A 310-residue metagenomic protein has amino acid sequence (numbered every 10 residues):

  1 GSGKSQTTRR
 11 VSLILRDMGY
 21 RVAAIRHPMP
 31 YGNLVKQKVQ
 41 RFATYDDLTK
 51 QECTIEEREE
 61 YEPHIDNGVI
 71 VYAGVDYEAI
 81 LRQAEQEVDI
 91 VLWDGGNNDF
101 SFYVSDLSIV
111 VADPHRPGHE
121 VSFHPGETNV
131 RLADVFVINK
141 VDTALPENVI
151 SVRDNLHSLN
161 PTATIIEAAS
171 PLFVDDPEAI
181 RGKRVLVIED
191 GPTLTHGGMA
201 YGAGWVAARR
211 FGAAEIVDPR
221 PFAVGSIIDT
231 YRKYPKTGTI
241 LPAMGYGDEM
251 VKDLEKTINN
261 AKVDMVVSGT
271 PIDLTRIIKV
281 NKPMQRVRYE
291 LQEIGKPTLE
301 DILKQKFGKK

Functional and structural regions predicted by a protein language model:
S2, Q6-H157, P161-E167, L172-Q285 (+2 more regions): Flexible phosphate-sensing "switch/lid" loops adjacent to ATP/NTP-binding sites across phosphate-transfer
